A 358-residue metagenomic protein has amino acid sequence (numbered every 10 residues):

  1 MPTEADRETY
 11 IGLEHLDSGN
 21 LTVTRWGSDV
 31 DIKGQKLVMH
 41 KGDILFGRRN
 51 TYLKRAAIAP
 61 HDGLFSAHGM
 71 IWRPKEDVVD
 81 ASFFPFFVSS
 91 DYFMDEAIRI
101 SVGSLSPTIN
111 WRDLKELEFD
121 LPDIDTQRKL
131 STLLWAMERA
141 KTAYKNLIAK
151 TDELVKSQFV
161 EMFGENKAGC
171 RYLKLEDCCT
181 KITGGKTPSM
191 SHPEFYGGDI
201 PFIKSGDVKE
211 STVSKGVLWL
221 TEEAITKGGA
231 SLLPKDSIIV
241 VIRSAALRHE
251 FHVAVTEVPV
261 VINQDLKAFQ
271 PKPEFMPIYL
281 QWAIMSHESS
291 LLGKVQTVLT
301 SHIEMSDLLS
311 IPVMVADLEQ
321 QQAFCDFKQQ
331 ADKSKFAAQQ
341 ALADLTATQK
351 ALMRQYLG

Functional and structural regions predicted by a protein language model:
M1, D6-K41, E176-S191, G206-K235: Sequence-specific dsDNA recognition surfaces
M1-P2, E116-T132, R139, Y144-K186 (+2 more regions): Non-catalytic DNA-recognition/assembly elements of restriction-modification systems
E4-R7, Y196-D199, R248-H249: Short, flexible loop/turn motifs enriched in small residues
Q35-L37, I44-S89, K204, E222-M285 (+1 more regions): A short beta-sheet element
R49, G63-M70, V102-D125, P259-K267 (+1 more regions): A short glycine-rich beta-alpha junction/loop motif
V88-D95, S101, I109: Conserved, charge-rich beta-strand/loop surface module that forms ligand/interface-binding patches within domains
E96, H287-L291: Periplasmic-binding protein-like
